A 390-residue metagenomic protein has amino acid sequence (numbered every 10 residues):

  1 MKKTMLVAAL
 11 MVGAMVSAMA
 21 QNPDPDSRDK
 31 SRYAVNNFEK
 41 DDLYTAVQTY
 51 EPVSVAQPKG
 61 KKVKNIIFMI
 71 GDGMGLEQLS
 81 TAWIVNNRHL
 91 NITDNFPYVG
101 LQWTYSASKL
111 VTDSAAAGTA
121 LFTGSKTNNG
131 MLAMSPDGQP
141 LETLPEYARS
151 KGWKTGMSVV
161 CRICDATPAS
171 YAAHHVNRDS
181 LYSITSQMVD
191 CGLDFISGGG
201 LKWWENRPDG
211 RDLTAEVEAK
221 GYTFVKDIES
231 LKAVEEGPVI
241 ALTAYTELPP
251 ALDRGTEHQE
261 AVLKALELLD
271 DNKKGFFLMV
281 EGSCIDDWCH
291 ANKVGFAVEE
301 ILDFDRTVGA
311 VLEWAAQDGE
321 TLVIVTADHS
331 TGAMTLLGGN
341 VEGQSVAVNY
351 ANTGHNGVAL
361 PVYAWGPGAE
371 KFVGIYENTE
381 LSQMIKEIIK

Functional and structural regions predicted by a protein language model:
M1-P23: Bacterial Sec-dependent N-terminal signal peptides
Q21-G199, W204-R207, L213-L231, S330-K390: N-terminal catalytic scaffold of extracellular/periplasmic and nuclease hydrolases that process anionic headgroups
F68, A241-T243, F277-E281, I324: Structural motif
L76, D303-V341: Metal-dependent active-site segment of extracytoplasmic phospho-/sulfohydrolases and closely related
G124-N129, I240-P250, D286-A291, Y363-A364: Gly-rich Lys/Arg/Thr-decorated short loops/hinges at beta-loop-alpha junctions or inter-strand turns that position
A166-Y171, Y245-L248, V262-L266, D270-G275 (+1 more regions): Active-site His/acidic residue clusters
Y222-D227, G255-D270: A Trp-anchored, charged/polar loop motif used as the substrate-binding/catalytic surface of acyl/ester-handling
A297-W314, G343-N356: Gly/Ser/Thr-rich active-site loops/lids in small-molecule metabolic enzymes that frequently grip phosphoryl groups
